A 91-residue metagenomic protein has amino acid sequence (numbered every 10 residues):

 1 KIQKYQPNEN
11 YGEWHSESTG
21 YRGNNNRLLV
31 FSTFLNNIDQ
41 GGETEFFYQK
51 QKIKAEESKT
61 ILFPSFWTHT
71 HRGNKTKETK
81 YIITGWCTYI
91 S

Functional and structural regions predicted by a protein language model:
K1, N26-L28, F47-I53: Generic detector of short, locally flexible boundary/turn motifs and exposed helical patches
I2-P7, Y21-Q40, C87: Short, conserved beta-strand element in jelly-roll/cupin
K4-P7, S16, F46: Generic structural "secondary-structure junction" signal
N10-G12, R27, H69: Short beta-strand or tight-loop elements that sit immediately N-terminal to catalytic metal-binding acidic residues
Y11-T19: Histidine-centered catalytic micro-motifs
W14, L29-F31, I83: Hydrophobic residues positioned within well-ordered beta-strands of beta-sheet architectures
E17, R27-L29, E56-K59: Short secondary-structure boundary micro-motifs
Q40-S91: Catalytic core of Fe(II)/2-oxoglutarate
